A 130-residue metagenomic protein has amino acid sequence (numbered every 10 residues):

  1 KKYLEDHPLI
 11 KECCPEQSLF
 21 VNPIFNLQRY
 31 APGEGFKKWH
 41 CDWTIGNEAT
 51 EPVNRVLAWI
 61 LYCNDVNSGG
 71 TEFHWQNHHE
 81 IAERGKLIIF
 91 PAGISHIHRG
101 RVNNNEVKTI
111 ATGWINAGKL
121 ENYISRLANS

Functional and structural regions predicted by a protein language model:
K1-L87, S95-S130: Fe(II)/2-oxoglutarate oxygenase catalytic core
